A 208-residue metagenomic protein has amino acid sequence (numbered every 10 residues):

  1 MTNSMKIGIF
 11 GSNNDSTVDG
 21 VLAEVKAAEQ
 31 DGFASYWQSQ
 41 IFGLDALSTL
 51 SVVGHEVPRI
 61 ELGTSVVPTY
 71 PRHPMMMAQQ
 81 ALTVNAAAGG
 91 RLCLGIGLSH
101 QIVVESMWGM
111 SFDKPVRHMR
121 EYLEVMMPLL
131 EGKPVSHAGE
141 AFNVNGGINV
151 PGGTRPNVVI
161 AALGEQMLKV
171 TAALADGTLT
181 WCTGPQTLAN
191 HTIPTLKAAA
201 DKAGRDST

Functional and structural regions predicted by a protein language model:
M1-T208: Active-site-adjacent structural elements that line small-molecule/cofactor binding pockets in enzymes
